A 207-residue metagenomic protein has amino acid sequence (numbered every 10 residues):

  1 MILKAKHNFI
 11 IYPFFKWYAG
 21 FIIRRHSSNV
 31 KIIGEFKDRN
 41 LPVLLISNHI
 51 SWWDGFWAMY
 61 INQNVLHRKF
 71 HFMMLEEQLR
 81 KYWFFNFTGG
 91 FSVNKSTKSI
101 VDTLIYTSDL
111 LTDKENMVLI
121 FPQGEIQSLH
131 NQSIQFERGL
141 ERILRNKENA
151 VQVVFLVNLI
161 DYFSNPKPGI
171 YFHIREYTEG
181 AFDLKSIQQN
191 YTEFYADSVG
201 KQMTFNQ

Functional and structural regions predicted by a protein language model:
M1-S27, R80-T88: Alpha-helical membrane-targeting segments
I2-L3, L104-Q207: Non-catalytic C-terminal accessory region of glycerolipid acyltransferases and related lyso-lipid remodeling enzymes
I10, F14-F15, K98-T103, F136: Soluble or luminal CAZymes and related metallo-dependent hydrolases
Y12-P13, W17-H49: Helix-to-loop junction immediately C-terminal to a conserved catalytic motif
G20-H26, N94-S99, H130-Q132: Short, flexible loop segments at the rims of nucleotide/cofactor-binding pockets, characterized by
I23, D54-W57, G139-I143: Short amphipathic alpha-helical face segments that pack within enzyme cores and frequently flank/anchor catalytic
H26-K31, K98-Y106: Glycine-rich, highly charged phosphate/nucleotide-binding loops
R39-T97: Catalytic core of membrane glycerolipid acyltransferases/transacylases, capturing the structured, soluble-facing
